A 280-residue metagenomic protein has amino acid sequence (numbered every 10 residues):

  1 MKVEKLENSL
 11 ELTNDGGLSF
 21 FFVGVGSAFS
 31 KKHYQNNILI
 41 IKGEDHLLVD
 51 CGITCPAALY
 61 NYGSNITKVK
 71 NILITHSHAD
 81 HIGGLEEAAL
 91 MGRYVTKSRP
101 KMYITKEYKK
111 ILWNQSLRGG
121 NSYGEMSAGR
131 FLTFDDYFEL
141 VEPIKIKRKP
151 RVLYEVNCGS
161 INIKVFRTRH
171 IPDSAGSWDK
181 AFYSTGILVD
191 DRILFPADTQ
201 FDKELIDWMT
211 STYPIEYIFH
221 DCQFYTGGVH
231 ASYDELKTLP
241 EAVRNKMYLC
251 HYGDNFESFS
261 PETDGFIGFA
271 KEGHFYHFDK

Functional and structural regions predicted by a protein language model:
M1-L194, N255-K280: Binuclear metal-dependent hydrolase catalytic cores
L194, T199-K280: Cap/insert and terminal regions of metallo-dependent hydrolase folds
